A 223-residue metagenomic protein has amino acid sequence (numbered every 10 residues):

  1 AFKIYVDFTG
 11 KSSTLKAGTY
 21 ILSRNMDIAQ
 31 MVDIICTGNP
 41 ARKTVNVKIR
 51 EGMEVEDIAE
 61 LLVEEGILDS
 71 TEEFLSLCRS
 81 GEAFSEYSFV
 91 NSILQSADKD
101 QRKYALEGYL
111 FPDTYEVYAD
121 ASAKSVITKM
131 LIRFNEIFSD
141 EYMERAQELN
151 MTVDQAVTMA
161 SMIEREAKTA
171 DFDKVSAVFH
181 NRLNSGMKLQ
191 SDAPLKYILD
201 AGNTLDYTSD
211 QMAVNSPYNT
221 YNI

Functional and structural regions predicted by a protein language model:
A1, P40-L68, Q147-M151: Glycine-rich loop/hinge motif
A1-K43: Terminal hydrophobic membrane-targeting helix
K3-Y5, T19-I21, V32-I34, N46-R50 (+6 more regions): Soluble periplasmic/extracytoplasmic beta-strand elements of cell-envelope proteins
T14-L15, L22, V47-I49, Y109 (+1 more regions): Hydrophobic beta-strand core residues of beta-sandwich domains
N25, E51-G52, D120: Short gly/acidic/polar-rich coil/turn motifs that serve as flexible hinges in modular proteins
I34, G38-A41, L61-E65, L77 (+1 more regions): Mid-sequence acidic-hydrophobic segments that form the walls of catalytic/ligand-binding cavities or oligomerization
E56, I67-L68, E82-I223: Bacterial extracytoplasmic/cell-wall-associated proteins, especially those involved in peptidoglycan
L68-R79: Short, well-structured active-site flanking segments
